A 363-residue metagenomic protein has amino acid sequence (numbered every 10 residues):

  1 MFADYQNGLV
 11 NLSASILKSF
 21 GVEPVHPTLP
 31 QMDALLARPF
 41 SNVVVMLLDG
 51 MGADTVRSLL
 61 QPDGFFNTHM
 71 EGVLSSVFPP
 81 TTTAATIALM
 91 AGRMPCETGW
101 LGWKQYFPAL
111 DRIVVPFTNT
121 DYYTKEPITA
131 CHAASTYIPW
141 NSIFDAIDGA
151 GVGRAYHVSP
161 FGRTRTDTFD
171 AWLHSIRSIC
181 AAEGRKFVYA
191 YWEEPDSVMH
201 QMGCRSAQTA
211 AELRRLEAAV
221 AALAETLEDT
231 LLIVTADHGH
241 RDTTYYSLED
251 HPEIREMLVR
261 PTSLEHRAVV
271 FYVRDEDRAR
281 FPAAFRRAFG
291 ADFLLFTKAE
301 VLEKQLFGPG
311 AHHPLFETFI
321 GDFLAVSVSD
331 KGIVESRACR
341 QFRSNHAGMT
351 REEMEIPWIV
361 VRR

Functional and structural regions predicted by a protein language model:
M1-R363: Feature captures the catalytic ectodomains and active-site-proximal regions of enzymes that hydrolyze or transfer
